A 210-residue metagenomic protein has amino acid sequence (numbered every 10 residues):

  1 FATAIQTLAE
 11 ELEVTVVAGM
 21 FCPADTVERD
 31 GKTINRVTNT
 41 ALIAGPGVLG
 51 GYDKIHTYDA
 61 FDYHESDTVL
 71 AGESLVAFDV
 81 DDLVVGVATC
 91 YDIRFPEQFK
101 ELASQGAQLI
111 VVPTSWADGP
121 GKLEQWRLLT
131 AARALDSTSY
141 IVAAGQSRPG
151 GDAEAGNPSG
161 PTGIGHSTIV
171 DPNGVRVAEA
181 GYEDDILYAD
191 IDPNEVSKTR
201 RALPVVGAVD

Functional and structural regions predicted by a protein language model:
F1-V17, I93-L187: CN hydrolase (nitrilase-like) catalytic-core segments centered on the catalytic cysteine and neighboring Lys/Glu
T3, T7, P23-Q105, D118-L128 (+3 more regions): Active-site catalytic loop in hydrolytic enzyme cores
E13, F21-A24: Glycine-rich, aromatic-flanked loop segments that form ligand/cofactor-binding clefts across common enzyme folds
A18-M20, N39-I43, V76, S167-I169 (+1 more regions): Short beta-strand scaffold segments in enzyme catalytic cores
P23, H56, I141, R148 (+2 more regions): Residue-level detector of flexible, active-site-proximal loop/helix-junction positions within diverse enzyme catalytic
K54, V80, P172, Y182 (+1 more regions): Active-site donor-binding loop signature of nucleotide-sugar glycosyltransferases
Y188-D210: Short, basic/aromatic-enriched C-terminal tail that caps enzymatic domains
